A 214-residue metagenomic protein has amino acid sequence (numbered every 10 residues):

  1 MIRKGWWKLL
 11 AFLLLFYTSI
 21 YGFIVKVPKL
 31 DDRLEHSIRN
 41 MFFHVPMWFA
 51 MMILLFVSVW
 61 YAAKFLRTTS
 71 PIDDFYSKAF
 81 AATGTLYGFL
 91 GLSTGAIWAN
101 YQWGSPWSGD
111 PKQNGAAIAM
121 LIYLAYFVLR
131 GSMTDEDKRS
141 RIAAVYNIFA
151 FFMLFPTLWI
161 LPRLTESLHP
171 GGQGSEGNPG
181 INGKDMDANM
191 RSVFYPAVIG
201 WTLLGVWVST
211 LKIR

Functional and structural regions predicted by a protein language model:
M1-R214: Polytopic transmembrane helical bundles with strong interfacial aromatic enrichment
